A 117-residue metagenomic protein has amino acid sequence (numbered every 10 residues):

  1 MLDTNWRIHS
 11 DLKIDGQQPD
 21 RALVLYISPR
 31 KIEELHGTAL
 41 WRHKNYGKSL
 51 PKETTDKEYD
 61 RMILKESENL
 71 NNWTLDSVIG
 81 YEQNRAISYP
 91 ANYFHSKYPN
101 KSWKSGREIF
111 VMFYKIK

Functional and structural regions predicted by a protein language model:
L2-K117: Catalytic core of non-heme Fe(II) oxygenases with the double-stranded beta-helix
